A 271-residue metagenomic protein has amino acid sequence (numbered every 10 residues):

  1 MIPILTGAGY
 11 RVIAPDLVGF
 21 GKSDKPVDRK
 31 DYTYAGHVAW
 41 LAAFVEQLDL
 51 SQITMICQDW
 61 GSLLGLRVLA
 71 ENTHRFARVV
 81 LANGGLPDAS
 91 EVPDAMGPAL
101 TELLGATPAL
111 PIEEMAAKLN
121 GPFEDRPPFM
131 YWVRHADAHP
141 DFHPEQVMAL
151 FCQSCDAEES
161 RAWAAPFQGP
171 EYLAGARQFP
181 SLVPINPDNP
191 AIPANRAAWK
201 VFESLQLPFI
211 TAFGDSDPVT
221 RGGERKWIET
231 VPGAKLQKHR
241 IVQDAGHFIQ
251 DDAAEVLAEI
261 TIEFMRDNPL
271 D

Functional and structural regions predicted by a protein language model:
M1, G85, F248: Active-site pre-Tyr helix/loop in NAD(P)-dependent dehydrogenases
M1, V68, I260-F264: Hydrophobic residues on the short alpha-helix immediately C-terminal to a glycine-rich phosphate/catalytic loop
M1-K22, F44: Conserved HGGG/HGGXW glycine-rich cap/lid loop of the alpha/beta-hydrolase fold
I4, F44, A162, F248 (+1 more regions): Short alpha-helical functional segments enriched in proximate histidine and acidic residues
A14-P15, C57, L81, Q250: Conserved SAM-binding loop
F20-I56, W60-I241, N268: Flexible "cap/lid" subdomain of the alpha/beta-hydrolase fold that forms the substrate-access gate
K235-D271: Catalytic active-site module of serine/aspartate enzymes centered on a nucleophile-bearing elbow/loop
